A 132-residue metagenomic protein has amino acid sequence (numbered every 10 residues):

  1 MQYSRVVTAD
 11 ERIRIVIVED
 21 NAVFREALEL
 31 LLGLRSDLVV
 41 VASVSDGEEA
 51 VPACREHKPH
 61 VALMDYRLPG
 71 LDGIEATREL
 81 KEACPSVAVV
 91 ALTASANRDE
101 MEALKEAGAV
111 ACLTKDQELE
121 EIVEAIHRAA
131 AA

Functional and structural regions predicted by a protein language model:
M1-R14, E120-A132: Non-catalytic signal-transmission and effector/linker regions of two-component phosphorelay proteins
E19: Conserved acidic carboxylate
A22-A42: Two-component/phosphorelay signaling modules centered on CheY-like receiver
S43, A62, V89, C112-L113: Two-component signal transduction core modules
D46-E49, D72-E75: Acidic catalytic/metal-coordinating carboxylates
D65, T93: Active-site residues of response regulator receiver
P69: The feature encodes the CheY-like receiver
E75, A96-L113, Q117-E124: Alpha4 helix (beta4-alpha4-beta5 surface) of REC/receiver domains from two-component response regulators
